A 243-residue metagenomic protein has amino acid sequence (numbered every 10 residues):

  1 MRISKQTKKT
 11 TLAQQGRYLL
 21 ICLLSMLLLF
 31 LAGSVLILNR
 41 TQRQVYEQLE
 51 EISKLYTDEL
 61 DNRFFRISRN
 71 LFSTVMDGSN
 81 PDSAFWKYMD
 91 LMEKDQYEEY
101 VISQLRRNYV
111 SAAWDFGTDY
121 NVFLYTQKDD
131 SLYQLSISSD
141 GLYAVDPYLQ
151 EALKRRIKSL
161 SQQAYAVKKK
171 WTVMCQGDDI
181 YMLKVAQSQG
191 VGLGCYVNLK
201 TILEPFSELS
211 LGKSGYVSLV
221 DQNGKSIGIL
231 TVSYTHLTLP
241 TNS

Functional and structural regions predicted by a protein language model:
R2-E47: Extreme N-terminal signal-anchor transmembrane helix of membrane signaling/transducer proteins, especially in bacteria
K5, T10, Q14, E47-K158: Extracytoplasmic/periplasmic sensory segments of membrane signal-transduction proteins
M26-F30, Y56-E59, R63, L209: Histidine kinase transmitter module recognition
Q104-T118, S188-I229: Solvent-exposed, extracytoplasmic
L135, Y143-K154, C175-S210: Conserved beta-strands of PAS-like sensory domains
E151-M174: Regulatory sensory and allosteric helical modules in signal-transduction proteins and certain transcription factors
T235-T241: Conserved small/polar residues in nucleotide/adenosyl-binding loops
